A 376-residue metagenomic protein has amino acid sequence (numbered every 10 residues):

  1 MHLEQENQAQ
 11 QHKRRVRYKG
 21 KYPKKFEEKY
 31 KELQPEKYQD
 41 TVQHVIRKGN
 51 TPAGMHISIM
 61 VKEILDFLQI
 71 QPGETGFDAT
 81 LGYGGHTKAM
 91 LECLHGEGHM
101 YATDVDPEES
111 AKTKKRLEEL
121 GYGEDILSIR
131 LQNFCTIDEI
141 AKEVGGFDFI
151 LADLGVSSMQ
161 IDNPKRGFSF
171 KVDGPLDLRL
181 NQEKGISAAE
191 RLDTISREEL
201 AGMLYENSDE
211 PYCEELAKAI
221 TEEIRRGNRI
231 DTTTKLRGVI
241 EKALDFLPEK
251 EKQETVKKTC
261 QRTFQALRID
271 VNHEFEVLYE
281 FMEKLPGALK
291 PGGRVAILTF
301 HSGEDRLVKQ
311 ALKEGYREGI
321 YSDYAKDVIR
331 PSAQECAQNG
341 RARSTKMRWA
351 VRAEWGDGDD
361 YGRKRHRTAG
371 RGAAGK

Functional and structural regions predicted by a protein language model:
H2-K376: S-adenosyl-L-methionine-dependent methyltransferase catalytic core, i.e., the SAM/SAH-binding region
